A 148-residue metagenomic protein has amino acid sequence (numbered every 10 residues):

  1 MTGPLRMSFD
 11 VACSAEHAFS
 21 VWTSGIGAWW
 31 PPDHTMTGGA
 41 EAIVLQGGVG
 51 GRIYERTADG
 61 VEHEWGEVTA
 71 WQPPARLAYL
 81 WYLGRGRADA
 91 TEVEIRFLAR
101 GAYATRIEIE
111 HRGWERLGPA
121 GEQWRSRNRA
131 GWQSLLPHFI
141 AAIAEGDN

Functional and structural regions predicted by a protein language model:
M1-A40: Hydrophobic ligand-binding cavity/cleft-lining segments
M1-H17, R56, T91, A99-E108 (+2 more regions): Aromatic-glycine hotspot motif
R6-M7, E94, Q123-R127: Alpha-helical scaffold segments that form or flank carboxylate-/histidine-based iron centers
V11-C13, G47, A70: Conserved strand-loop elements at the edges of beta-sheets that form or border functional pockets
A18-F19, I53, V68, Y79 (+3 more regions): Hydrophobic pocket/interface hotspot
I43-V44, Y54, A58-A104, R112: Hydrophobic-ligand binding "helix-grip"
R112-N148: A conserved amphipathic terminal alpha-helix motif
